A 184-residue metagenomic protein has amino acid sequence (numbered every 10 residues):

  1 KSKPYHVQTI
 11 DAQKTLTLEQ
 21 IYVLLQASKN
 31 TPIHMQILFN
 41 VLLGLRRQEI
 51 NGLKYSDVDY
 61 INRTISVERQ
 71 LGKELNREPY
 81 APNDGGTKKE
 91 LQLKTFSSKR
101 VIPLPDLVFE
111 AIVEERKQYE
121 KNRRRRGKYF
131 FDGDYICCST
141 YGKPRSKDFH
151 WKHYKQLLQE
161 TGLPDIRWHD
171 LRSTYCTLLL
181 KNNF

Functional and structural regions predicted by a protein language model:
K1-L53, Y60-I61, G72, S97 (+2 more regions): Basic, Lys/Arg- and aromatic-enriched nucleic-acid-binding interface segment
S2-K3, L38, G44-R47, Y80-N83 (+2 more regions): A short linear-motif detector with a strong N-terminal bias
S2-Y5, E68-Q70, L107, T140: Generic beta-structure capping elements
P4-V7, K89-T95, G133-C138, Q159-E160: Short glycine/proline-rich turn/loop motifs
T9, Q13-K14, L93-S97, V101 (+3 more regions): Alpha-helix initiation/capping motif
E19-Q20, L53-K117, K121: Conserved tyrosine-mediated DNA breakage-rejoining catalytic core shared by Y-recombinases
Y22-T31, L43, I102, Q118-F184: Short, basic (Lys/Arg/His-rich) helix/loop patches that form interaction surfaces in the mid-to-C-terminal regions
E49, A111, H153: Phosphate- and divalent-cation-binding pockets in alpha/beta enzyme and binding domains that engage nucleotide-derived
